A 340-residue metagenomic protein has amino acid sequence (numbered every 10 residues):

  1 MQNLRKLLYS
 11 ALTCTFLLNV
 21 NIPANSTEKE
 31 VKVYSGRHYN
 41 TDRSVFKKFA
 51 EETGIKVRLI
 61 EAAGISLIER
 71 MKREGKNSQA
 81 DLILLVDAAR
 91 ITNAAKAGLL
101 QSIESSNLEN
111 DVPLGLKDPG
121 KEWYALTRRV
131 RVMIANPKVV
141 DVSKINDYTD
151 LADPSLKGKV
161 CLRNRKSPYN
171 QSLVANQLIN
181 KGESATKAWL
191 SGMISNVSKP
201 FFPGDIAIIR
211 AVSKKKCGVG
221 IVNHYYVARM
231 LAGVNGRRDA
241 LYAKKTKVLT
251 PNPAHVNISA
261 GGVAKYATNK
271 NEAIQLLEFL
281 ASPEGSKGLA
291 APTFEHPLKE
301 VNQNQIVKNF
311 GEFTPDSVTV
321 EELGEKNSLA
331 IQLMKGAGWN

Functional and structural regions predicted by a protein language model:
T27-N93, N340: Early extracytoplasmic/lumenal segment of secretory-pathway proteins
Y34-R37, P119, A135-P137, S143 (+3 more regions): Short beta-strand->loop
S78-I83, Q101-M133, T149, K159-L162: A structural signal for short loop-to-beta-strand junctions that line the ligand-binding cleft of periplasmic/secreted
L100-E109, E122-Y124, T149-A152, R237-H255 (+1 more regions): Short beta-strand->loop
V132-V139, A175, V256-N269, G288-L289: A bilobed periplasmic-binding-protein/Venus flytrap-type ligand-binding module shared by bacterial periplasmic
G158-K166, F279-N302: Periplasmic-binding protein-like
R165, N176-V248: Ligand-binding pocket segment of bilobal, Venus flytrap-like solute-binding proteins
S184, E295-N340: An extracytoplasmic/periplasmic, membrane-proximal ligand-sensing/linker region
